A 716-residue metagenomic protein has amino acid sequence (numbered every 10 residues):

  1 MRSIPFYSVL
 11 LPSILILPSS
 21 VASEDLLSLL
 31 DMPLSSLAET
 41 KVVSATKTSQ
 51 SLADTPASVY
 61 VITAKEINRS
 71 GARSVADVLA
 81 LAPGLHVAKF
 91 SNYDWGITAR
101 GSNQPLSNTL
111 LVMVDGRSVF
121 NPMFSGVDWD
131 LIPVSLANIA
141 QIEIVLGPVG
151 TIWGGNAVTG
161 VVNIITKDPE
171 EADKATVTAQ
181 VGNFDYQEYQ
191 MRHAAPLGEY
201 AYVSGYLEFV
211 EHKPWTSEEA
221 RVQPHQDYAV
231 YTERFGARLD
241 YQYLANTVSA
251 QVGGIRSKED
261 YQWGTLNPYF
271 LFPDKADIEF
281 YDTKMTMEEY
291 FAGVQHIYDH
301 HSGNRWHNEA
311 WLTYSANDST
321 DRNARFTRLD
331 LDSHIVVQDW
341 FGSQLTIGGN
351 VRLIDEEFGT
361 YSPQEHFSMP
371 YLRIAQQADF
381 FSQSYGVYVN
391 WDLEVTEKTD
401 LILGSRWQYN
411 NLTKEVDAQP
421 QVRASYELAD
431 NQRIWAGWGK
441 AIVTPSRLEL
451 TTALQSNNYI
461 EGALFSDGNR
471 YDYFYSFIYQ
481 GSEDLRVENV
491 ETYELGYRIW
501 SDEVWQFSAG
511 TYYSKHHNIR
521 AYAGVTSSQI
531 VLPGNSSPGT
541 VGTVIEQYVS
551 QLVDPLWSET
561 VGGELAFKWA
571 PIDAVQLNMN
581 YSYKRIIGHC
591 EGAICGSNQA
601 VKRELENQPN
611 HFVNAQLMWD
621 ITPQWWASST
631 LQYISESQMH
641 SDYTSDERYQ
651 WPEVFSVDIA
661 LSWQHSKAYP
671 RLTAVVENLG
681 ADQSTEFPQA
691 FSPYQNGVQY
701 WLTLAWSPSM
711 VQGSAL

Functional and structural regions predicted by a protein language model:
S44, T48-L52, P56-Y60, A76 (+1 more regions): Extracytoplasmic beta-strand/coil segments of soluble accessory domains associated with Gram-negative outer-membrane
V75-V78, W95-R100, L110-D115, W129-I132 (+3 more regions): N-terminal periplasmic accessory domains that precede and gate Gram-negative outer-membrane beta-barrel machines
S118-L146: Short acidic/polar hinge/loop motifs at secondary-structure boundaries that mediate gating or recognition
N163, E170-A172, Q180, R192-M285: Periplasmic-side early beta-strands and strand-to-turn transitions of outer-membrane beta-barrels
A194-P196, Y206, A436, R603-L716: Conserved C-terminal beta-signal and adjacent last beta-strands/turns of outer-membrane beta-barrel proteins
H296, G342-Q344, A378-K515, M618-W626 (+1 more regions): Structural signature of Gram-negative outer-membrane beta-barrels, strongest in the C-terminal barrel of TonB-dependent
R305-N317, E427, W435, N469-V549 (+6 more regions): Membrane-embedded beta-barrel scaffold of Gram-negative outer-membrane proteins
E394-L401, S508, Y512-H516, S527 (+2 more regions): Gram-negative outer-membrane beta-barrel transporters
